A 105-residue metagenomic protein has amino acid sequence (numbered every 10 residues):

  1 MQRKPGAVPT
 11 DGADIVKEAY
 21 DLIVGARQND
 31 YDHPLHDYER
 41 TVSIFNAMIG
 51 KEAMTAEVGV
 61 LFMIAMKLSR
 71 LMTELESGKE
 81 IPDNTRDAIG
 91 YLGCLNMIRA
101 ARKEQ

Functional and structural regions predicted by a protein language model:
M1-Q105: Intrinsically disordered, low-complexity regulatory regions that flank transcription factor DNA-binding cores
